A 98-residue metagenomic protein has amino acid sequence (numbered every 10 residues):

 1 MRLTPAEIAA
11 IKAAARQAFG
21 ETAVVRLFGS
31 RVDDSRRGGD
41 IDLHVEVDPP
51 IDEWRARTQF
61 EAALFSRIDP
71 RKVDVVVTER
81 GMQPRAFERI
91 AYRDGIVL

Functional and structural regions predicted by a protein language model:
M1-R26, V32-G38, D48-L98: Catalytic core of pol beta-like nucleotidyltransferases
